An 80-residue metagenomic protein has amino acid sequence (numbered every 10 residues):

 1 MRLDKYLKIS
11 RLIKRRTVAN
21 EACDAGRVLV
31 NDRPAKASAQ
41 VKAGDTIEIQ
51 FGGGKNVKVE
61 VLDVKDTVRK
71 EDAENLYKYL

Functional and structural regions predicted by a protein language model:
M1-A43: A basic, amphipathic helix-loop patch mediating RNA/tRNA/ribosome contacts
G44-Q50: Short conserved beta-strand and strand-loop elements enriched in small hydrophobics with frequent Asp/Gly
Q50, G54-L80: C-terminal structural segments of small proteins and small subunits
